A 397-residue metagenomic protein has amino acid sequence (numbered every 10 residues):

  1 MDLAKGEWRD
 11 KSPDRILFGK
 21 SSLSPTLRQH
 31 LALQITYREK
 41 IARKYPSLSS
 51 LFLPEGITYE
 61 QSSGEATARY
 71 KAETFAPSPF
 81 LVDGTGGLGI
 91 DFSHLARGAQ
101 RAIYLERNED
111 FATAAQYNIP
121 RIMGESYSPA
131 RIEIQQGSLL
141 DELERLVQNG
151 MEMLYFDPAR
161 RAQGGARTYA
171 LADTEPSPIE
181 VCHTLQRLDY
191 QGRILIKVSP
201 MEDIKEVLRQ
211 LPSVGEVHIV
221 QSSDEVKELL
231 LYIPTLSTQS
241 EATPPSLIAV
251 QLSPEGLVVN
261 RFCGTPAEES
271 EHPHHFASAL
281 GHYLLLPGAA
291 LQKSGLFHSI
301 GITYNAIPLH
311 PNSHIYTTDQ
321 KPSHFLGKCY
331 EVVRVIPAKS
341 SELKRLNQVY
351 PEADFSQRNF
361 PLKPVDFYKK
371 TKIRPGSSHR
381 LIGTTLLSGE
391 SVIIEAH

Functional and structural regions predicted by a protein language model:
M1-H397: SAM-dependent transferase fold signal centered on methyltransferase-like domains, encompassing both Class I
